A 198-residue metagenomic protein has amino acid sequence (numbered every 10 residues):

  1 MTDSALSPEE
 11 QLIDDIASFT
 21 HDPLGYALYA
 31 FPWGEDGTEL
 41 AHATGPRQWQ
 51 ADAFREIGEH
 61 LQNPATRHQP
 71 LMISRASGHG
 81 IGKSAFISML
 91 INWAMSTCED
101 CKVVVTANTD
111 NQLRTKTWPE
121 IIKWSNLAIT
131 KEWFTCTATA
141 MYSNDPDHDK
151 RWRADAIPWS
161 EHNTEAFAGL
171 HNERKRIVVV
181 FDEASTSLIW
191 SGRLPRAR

Functional and structural regions predicted by a protein language model:
T2-R198: Phosphate/NTP-binding elements of NTP-utilizing enzymes
